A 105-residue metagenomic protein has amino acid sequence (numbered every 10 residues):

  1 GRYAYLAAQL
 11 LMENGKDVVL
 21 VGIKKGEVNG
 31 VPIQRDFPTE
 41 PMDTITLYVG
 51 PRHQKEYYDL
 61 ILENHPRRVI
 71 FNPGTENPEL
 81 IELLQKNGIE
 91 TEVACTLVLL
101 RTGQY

Functional and structural regions predicted by a protein language model:
G1-D43, P51, K55-N72, N77-Y105: Structural/interface elements that position substrates and couple domains in central-metabolism enzymes
